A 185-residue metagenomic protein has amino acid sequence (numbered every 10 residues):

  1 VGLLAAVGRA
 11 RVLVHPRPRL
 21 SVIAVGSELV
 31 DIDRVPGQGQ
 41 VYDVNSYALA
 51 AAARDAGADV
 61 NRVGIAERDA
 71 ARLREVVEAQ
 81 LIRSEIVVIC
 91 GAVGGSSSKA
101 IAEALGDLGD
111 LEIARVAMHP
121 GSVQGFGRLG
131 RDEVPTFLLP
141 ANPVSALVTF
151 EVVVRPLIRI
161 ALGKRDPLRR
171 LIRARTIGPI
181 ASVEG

Functional and structural regions predicted by a protein language model:
V1-E67: Short, glycine/charged-enriched hinge/interface segments at domain edges or termini
L4, R11-P16, R54-D55, A79-I82 (+4 more regions): Solvent-exposed alpha-helices and their adjacent loops that cap or buttress functional pockets in soluble metabolic
V7-A10, E28-L29, A52, A56-D59 (+5 more regions): Change "in soluble alpha/beta enzymes" to "in soluble alpha/beta proteins
S27-E28, A92-S96, A141-V144: Short glycine-rich anion-binding loops that position phosphate/pyrophosphate groups of nucleotides and phosphorylated
V41-N45, A66-A71, R115-V123: A general structural motif
A50-L108: N-terminal small/polar loop signature for handling phosphorylated ligands or for N-terminal nucleophile
G106-G185: Flexible glycine/proline-rich
